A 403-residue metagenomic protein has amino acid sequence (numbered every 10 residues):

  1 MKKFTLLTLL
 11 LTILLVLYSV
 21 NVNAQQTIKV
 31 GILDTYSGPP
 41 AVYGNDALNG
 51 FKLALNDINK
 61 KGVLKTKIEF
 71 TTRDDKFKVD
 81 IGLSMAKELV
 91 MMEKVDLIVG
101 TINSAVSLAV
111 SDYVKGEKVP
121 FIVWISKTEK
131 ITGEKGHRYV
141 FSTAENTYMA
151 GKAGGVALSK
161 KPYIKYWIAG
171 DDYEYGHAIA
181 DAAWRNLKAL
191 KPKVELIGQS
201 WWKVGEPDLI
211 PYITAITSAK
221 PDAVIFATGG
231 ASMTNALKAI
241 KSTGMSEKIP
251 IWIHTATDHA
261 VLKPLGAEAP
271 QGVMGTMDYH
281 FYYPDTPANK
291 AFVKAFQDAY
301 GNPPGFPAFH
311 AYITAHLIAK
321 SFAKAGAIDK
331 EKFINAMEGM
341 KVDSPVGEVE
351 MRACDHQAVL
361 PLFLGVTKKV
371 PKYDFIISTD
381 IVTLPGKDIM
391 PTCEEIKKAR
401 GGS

Functional and structural regions predicted by a protein language model:
T8-Y18: Bacterial N-terminal signal peptides
Y18-A24: Sec/Tat signal peptide C-region and signal peptidase I cleavage site
G31-K52, R73-D80, I102-N103, A169-H177 (+2 more regions): Extracytoplasmic "Venus flytrap"
V42-A47, K61-G133, T143, W201-L209 (+1 more regions): Beta-alpha junction/loop-to-helix N-cap segments that form part of ligand/metal-binding clefts
Y43-L64, A182-A189: Short, polar/charged alpha-helical segment
S84, E129-T132, H137-T243, Y282-A291: Extracellular/periplasmic Venus flytrap/periplasmic-binding protein
L89-I102, I122-W124, W167-G170, K220-G230 (+3 more regions): Periplasmic-binding protein-like
L237-Y312, F322-I328, T367, P371 (+1 more regions): Extracellular/periplasmic periplasmic-binding protein-like sensory domains
